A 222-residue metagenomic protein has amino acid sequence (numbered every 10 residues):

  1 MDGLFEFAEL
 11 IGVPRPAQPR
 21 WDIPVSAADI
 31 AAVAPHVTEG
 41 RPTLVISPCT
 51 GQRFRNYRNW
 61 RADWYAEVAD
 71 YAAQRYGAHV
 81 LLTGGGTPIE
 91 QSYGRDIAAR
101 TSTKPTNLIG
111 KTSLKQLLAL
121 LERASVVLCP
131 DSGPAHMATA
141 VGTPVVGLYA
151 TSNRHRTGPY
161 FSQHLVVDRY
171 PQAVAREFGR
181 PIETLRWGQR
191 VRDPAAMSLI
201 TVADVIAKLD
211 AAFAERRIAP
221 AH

Functional and structural regions predicted by a protein language model:
M1-H222: Catalytic machinery of carbohydrate-active enzymes, primarily nucleotide-sugar-dependent glycosyltransferases
